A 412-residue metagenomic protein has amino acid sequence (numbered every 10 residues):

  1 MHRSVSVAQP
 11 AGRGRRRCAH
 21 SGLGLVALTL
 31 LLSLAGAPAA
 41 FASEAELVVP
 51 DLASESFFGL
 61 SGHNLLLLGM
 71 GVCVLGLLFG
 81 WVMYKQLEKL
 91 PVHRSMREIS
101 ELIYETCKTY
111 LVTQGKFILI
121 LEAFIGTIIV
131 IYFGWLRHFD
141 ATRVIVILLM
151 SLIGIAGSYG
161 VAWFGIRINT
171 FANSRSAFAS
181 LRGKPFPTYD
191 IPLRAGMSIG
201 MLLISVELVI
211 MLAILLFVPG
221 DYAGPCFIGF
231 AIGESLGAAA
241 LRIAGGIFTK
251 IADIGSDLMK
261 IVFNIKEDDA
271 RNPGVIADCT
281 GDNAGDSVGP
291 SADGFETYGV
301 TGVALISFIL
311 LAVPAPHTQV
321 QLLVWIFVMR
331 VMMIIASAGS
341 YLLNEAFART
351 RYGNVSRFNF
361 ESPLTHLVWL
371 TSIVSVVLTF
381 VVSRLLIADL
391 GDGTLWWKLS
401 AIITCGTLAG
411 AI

Functional and structural regions predicted by a protein language model:
H2-P10: Short, Lys/Arg-rich, polar N-terminal cytosolic tail immediately upstream of the first transmembrane signal-anchor
H2-R3, C18, G22-L31, G36-I412: Hydrophobic packing and interface segments
